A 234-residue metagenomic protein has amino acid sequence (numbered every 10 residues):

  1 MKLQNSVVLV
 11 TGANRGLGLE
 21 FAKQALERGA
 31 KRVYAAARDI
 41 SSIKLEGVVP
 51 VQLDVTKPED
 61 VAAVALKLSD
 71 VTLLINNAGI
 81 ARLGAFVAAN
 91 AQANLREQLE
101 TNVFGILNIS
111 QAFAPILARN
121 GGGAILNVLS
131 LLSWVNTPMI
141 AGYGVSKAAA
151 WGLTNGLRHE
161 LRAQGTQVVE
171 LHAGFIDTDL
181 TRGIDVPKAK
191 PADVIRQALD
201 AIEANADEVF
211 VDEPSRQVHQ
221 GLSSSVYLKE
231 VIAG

Functional and structural regions predicted by a protein language model:
N14, S110, S146: Active-site helix of classical SDR
E46-E59: Rossmann-fold cofactor-recognition segment
P50, Q98-L99: A hydrophobic alpha-helix adjacent to the NAD(P)-binding/active-site core of NAD(P)-dependent oxidoreductases, strongly
A81-R96, M139: Conserved mid-core segment of classical short-chain dehydrogenase/reductases
S110-Q111, N155: A short, exposed helix-loop element centered on a Lys and neighboring polar residues
S130: Residue(s) in the substrate-gating loop at a strand-loop-helix junction that position the organic substrate next
E170, T178, R182-L222: C-terminal helical subdomain
